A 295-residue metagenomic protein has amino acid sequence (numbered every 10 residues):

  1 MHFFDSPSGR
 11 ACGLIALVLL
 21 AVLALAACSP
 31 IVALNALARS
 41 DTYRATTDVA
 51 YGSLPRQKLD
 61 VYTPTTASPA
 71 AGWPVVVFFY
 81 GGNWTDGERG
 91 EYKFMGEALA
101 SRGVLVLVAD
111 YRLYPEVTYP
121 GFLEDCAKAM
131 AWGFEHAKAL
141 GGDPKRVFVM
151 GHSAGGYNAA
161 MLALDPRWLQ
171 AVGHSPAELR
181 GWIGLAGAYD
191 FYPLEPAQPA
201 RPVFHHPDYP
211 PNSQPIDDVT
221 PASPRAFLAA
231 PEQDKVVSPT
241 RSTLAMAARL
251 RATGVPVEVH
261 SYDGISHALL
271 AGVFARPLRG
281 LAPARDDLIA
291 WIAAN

Functional and structural regions predicted by a protein language model:
I31-P69: N-terminal cap/lid segment of alpha/beta-hydrolase-fold proteins
A38, L54, G187-D218: Mobile cap/lid helix-loop segments that gate and shape the active-site cleft of serine hydrolases
A71-G82: Short beta-strand element of the alpha/beta-hydrolase
G90-L107: Short amphipathic alpha-helix adjacent to the substrate-entry channel of hydrolases
V117-K138: Alpha/beta-hydrolase active-site loop
A131-P196: Primarily recognizes the serine-hydrolase "nucleophile elbow" in alpha/beta-hydrolase and SGNH/GDSL folds
A229, R251-N295: C-terminal catalytic histidine-bearing segment of alpha/beta-hydrolase fold enzymes
K235-L244: Conserved alpha/beta-hydrolase "acid-adjacent" motif
